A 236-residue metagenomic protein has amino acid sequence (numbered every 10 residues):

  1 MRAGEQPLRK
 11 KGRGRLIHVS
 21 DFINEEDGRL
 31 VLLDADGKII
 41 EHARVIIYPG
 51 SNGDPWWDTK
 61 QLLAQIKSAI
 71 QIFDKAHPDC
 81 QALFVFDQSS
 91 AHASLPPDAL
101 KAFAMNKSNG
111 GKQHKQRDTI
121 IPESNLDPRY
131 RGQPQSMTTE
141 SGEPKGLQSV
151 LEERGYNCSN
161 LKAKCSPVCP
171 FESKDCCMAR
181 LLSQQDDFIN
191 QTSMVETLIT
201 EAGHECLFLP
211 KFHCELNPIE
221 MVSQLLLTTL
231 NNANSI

Functional and structural regions predicted by a protein language model:
M1-I236: Short functional hotspots at interaction and active-site rims
